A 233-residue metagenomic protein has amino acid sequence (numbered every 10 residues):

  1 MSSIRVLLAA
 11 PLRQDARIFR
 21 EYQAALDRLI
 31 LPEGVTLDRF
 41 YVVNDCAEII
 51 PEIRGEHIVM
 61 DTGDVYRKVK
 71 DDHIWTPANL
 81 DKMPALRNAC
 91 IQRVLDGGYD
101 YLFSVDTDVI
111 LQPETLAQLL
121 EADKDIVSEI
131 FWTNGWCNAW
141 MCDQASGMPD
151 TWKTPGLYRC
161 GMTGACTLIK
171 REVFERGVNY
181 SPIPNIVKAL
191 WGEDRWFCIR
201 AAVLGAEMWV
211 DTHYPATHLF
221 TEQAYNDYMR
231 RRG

Functional and structural regions predicted by a protein language model:
R5, A10-A24, D45-C46: Active-site beta-to-alpha loop of glycosyltransferases that engages the nucleotide-sugar donor
E21-T36: Short, acidic, metal-binding catalytic loop of nucleotide-sugar glycosyltransferases
V35-A47, M60-G63: Short beta-strand/loop segment that forms part of the nucleotide-sugar
E48-Y99: Active-site-proximal specificity loops/subdomain of glycosyltransferases
G98-I110: Short beta-strand-to-loop acidic/aromatic patch adjacent to the donor-nucleotide binding site
Y99-D100, K124, A206: Short, high-confidence coil segments that cap the C-terminus of an alpha-helix and link into the following beta-strand
V109-P184: Conserved catalytic core of nucleotide-sugar-dependent glycosyltransferases
R171-G233: C-terminal catalytic/acceptor-binding lobe
